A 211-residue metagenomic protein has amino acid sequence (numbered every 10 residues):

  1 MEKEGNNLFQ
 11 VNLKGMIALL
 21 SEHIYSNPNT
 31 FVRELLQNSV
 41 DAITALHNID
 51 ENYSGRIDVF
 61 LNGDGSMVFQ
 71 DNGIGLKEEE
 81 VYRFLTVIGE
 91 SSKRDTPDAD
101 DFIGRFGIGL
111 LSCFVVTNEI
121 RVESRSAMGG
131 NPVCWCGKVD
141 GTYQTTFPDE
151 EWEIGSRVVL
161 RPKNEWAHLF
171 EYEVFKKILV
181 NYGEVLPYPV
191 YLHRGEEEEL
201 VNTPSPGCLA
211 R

Functional and structural regions predicted by a protein language model:
M1-N164, H168-L169: GHKL (Bergerat-fold) ATPase N-terminal catalytic module, capturing the glycine-rich phosphate-binding loop and acidic
F102, E153-R211: Glycine/threonine-rich ATP-lid/beta-loop region of ATP-binding domains
